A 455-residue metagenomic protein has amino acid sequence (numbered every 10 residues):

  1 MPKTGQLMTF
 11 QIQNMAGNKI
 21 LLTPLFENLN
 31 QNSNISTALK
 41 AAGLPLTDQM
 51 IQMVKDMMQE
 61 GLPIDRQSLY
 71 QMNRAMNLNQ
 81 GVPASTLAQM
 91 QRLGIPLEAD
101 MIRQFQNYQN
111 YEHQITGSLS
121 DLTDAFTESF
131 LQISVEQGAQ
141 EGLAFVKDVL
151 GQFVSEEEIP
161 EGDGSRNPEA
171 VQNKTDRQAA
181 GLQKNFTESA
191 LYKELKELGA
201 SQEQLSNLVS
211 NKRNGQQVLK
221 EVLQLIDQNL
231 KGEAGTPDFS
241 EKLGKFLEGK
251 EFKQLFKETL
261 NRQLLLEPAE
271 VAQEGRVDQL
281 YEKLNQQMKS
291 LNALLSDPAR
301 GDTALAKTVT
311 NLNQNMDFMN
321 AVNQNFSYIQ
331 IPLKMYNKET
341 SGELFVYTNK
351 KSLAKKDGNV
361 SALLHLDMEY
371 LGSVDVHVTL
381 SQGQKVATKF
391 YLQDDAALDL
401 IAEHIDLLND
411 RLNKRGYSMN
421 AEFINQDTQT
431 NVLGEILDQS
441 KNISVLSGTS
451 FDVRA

Functional and structural regions predicted by a protein language model:
M1-A455: Extended non-catalytic alpha-helical interaction modules
